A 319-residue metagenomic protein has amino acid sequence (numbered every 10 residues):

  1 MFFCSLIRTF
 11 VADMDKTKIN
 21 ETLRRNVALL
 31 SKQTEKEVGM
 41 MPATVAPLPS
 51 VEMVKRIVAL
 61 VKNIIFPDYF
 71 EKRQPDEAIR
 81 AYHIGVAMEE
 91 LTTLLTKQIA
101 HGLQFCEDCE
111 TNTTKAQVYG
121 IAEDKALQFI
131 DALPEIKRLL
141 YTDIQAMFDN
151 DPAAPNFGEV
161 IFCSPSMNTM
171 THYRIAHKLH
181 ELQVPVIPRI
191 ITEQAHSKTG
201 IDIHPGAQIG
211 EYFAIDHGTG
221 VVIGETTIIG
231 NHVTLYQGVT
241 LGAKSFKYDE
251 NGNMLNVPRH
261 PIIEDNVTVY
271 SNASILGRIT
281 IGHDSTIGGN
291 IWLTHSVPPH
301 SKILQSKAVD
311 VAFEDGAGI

Functional and structural regions predicted by a protein language model:
F2-I190, G318-I319: Terminal amphipathic alpha-helical/low-complexity segments used for targeting or macromolecular assembly
A195-V311, D315: Structural signal for interior beta-strand "rungs" in well-ordered beta-sheet cores of soluble enzyme domains
